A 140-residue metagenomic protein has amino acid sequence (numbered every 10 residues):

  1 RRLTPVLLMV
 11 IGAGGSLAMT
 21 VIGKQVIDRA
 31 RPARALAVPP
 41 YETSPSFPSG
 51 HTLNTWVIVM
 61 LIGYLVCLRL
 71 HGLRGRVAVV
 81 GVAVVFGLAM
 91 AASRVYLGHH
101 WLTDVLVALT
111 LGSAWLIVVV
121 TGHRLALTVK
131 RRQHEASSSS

Functional and structural regions predicted by a protein language model:
R1-E42, I62-L68, G81: Hydrophobic alpha-helical bundle signature of multipass membrane enzymes
L36-S140: Membrane-embedded catalytic cores of phosphoryl/pyrophosphoryl-handling enzymes
